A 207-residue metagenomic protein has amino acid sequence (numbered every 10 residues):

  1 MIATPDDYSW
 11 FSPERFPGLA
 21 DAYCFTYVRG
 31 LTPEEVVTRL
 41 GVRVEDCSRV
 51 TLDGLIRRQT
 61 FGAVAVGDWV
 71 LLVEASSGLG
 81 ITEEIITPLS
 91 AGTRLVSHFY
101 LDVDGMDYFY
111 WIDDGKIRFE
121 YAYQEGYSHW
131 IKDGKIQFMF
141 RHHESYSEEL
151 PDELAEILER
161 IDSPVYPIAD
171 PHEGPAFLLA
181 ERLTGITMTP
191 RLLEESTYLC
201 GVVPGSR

Functional and structural regions predicted by a protein language model:
M1-T32: Short, extreme N-terminal leader segments that mark the start of a protein/domain
T4-P5, W10, F119-Y121, E125-R207: Long, compositionally biased intrinsically disordered terminal regions
G18, S48, S97, M188-R191: Residue-level signal for secondary-structure boundary elements
G30-R39, I81-E83: Short, conserved charged micro-motifs
E35-R43, P88-L89: Short amphipathic alpha-helices in soluble, non-transmembrane regions that often serve as interface/regulatory elements
S48-Y123: Short, intrinsically disordered low-complexity segments
